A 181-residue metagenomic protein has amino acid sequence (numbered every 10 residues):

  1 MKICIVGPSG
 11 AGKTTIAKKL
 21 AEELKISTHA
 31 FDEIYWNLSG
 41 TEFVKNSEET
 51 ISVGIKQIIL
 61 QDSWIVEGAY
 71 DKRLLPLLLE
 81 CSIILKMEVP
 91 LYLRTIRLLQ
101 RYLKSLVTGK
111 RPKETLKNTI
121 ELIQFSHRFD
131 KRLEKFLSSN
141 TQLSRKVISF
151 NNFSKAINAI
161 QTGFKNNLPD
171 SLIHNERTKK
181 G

Functional and structural regions predicted by a protein language model:
K2: Walker A (P-loop) ATP-phosphate-binding motif of ABC ATPase nucleotide-binding domains
I5: Hydrophobic anchor at the beta1->P-loop junction of P-loop NTPases
S9: The conserved Walker
K13: Conserved lysine of the Walker
K18, E22-D62: Conserved substrate/cofactor phosphate-moiety recognition/catalytic segment in nucleotide-dependent phosphotransferases
Q61-D62, C81-S82, S144: Short, well-ordered alpha-helix to beta-strand connector turns
C81-R101: Conserved phosphate-donor/acceptor-positioning beta-strand/loop module used by diverse small-molecule
F125-G181: NTP-dependent small-molecule kinase module
